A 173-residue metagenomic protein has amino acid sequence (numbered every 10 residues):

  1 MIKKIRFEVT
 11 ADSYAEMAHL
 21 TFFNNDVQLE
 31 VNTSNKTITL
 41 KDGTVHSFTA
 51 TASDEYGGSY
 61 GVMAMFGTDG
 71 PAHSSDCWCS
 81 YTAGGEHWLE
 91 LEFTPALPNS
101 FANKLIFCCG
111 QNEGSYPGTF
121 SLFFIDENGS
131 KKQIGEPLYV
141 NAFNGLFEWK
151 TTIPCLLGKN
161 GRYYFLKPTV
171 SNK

Functional and structural regions predicted by a protein language model:
M1-A11, L156-N172: Noncatalytic modules at the cell exterior or secretory-pathway interfaces, chiefly beta-strand-rich lectin/adhesion
K4, H19-F22, S47, K104 (+3 more regions): Extracellular/lumenal ectodomain signal focusing on beta-strand-rich modules and carbohydrate-recognition contexts
F7, P98-N112: A short beta-strand element within beta-rich, extracytoplasmic domains of secreted/secretory-pathway proteins
Y14-L97, G110-Y116, A142-W149, G158-K159 (+1 more regions): Disordered, acidic Ser/Thr/Pro-rich linker "stalks" and the adjacent N-terminal cap of the next globular domain
N25-V27, I125-S130: Change "in extracellular beta-sheet-rich domains … of secreted and cell-surface proteins" to "in beta-sheet-rich domains
I38, S47, F124, K131-Q133: Short linear proline/tyrosine/threonine-rich motifs used for host-factor recruitment and membrane trafficking/assembly
G114-N128: Short, surface-exposed beta-strand/strand-loop-strand elements in extracellular ectodomains
Q133-F143: Solvent-exposed serine/threonine-rich low-complexity stretches and specific carbohydrate-binding patches
